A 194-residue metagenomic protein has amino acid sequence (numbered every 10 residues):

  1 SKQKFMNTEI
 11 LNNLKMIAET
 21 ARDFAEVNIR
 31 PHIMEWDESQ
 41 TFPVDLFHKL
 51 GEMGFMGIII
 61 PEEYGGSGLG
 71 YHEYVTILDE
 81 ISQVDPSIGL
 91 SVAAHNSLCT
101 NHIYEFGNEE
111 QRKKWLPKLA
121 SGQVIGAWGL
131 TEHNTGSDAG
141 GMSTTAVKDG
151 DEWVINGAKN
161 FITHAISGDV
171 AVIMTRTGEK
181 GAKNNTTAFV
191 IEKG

Functional and structural regions predicted by a protein language model:
K2-A93, E110-K114, K118-S121, I125 (+1 more regions): Amphipathic, small/basic residue-rich leader segments at the start of a protein or domain
T41, G141, G168: Short coil/loop residues immediately preceding or within conserved phosphate-binding loops of NTP-utilizing enzyme
L78, T100-I103, L116, V172 (+1 more regions): Conserved protein kinase catalytic domain
I88-T100, Q123-G129, A158-A171, T187: FAD-binding core of FAD-dependent oxidoreductases, characterized by glycine-rich FAD pyrophosphate-binding loops
G89-E110, G136-A139: N-terminal glycine-rich flavin-associated loop
I103, W115-P117, N134, S143-T145 (+3 more regions): A generic local secondary-structure boundary/capping motif
I125-K148: A gly/ser-rich beta-alpha-beta helix-loop segment of oxidoreductase catalytic cores
E152, N156-G194: A short core secondary-structure module
